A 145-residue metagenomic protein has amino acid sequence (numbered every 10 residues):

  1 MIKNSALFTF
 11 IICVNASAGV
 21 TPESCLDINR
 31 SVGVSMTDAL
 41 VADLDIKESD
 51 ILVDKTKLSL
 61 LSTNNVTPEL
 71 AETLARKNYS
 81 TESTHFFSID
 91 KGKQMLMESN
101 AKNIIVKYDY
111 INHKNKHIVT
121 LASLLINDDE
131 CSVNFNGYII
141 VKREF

Functional and structural regions predicted by a protein language model:
N4-C13: Sec-dependent N-terminal signal peptides
A16-T21: Boundary at the C-terminal end of the N-terminal hydrophobic targeting segment
P22-I28: Second-shell loop/turn segments in exported
N29-G33: Nuclease catalytic cores
A42-N115: Mature extracytoplasmic domains of secretory-pathway proteins
S123-F145: A short, surface-exposed interaction/processing loop segment used at functional sites
